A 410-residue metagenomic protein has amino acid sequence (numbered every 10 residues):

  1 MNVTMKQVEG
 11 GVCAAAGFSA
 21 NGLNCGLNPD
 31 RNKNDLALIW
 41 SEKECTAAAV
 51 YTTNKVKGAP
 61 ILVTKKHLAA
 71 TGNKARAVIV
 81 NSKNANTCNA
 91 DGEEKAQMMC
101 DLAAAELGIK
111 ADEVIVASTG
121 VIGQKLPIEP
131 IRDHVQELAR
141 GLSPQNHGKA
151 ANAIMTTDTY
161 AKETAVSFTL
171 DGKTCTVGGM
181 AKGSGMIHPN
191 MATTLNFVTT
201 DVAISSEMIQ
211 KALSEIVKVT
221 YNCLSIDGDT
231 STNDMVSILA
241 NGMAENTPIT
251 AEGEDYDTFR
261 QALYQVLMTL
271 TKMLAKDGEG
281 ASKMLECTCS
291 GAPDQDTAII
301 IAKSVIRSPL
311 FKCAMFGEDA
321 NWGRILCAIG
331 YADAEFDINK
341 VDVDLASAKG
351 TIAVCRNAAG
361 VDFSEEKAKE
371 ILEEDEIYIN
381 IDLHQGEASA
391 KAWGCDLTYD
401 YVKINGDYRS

Functional and structural regions predicted by a protein language model:
M1-E94, M98, A105-S410: A structural signal for small-residue-enriched, beta-sheet-centric alpha/beta enzyme cores and oligomeric scaffold folds
